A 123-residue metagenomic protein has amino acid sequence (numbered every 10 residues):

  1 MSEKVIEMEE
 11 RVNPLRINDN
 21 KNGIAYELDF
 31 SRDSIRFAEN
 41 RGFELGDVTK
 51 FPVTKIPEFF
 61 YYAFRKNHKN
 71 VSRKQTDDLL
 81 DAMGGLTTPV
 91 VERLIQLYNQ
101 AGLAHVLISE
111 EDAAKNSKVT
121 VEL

Functional and structural regions predicted by a protein language model:
M1-N20, N40-G46, K50, N70-L123: Charged interaction scaffolds used for protein-protein
D29-S31: Residue-level signal for threonine
S34, Y62-A63, N67, Q75: Intrinsically disordered, low-complexity serine/threonine-rich segments
I35-Y62: Acidic, aromatic-enriched beta-alpha/helix-loop junctions
K55-K66, E92-N99: Short, hydrophobic/amphipathic alpha-helical patches that form generic packing surfaces within helical domains
